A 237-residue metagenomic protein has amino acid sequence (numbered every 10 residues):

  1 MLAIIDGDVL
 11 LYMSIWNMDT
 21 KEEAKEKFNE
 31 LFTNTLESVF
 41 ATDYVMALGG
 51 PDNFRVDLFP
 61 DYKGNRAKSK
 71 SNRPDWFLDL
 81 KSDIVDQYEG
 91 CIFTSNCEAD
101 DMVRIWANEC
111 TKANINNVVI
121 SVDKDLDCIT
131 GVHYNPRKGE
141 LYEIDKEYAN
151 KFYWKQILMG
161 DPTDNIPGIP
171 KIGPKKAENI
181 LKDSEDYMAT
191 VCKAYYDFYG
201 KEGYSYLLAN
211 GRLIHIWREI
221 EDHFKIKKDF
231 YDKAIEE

Functional and structural regions predicted by a protein language model:
M1-V45, G49-D57: Non-catalytic, usually N-terminal nucleic-acid engagement modules in DNA/RNA processing proteins
D8-V9, D57-P60, K124, D164: Flexible, active-site-adjacent loop/turn segments at secondary-structure boundaries
I15-W16, L58-P60, I129-Y134: Short acidic, glycine/serine/threonine-rich loops at helix termini
K27, A41, N65-E236: Extended two-metal-dependent nuclease catalytic cores across DNA- and RNA-processing enzymes
E37, P60-Y62, D197: Short, mixed-charge, low-aromatic patches
F54-R66: Short beta-strand-loop
